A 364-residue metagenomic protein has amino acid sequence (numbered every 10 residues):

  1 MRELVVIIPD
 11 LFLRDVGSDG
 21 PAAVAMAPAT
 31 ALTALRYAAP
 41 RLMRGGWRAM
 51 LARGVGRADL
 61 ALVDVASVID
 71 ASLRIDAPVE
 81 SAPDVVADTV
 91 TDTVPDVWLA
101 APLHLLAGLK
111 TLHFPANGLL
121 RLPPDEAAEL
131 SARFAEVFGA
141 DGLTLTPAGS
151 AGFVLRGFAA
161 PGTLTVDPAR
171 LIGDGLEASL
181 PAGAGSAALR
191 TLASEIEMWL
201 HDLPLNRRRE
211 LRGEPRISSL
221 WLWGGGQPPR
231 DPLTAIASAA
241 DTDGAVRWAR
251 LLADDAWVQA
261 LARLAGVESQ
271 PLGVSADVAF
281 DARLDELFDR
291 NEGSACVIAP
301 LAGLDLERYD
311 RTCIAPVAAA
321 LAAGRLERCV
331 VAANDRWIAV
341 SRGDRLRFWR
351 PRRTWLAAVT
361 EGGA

Functional and structural regions predicted by a protein language model:
M1-A364: …; additionally, a secondary subgroup of soluble metalloenzymes is captured
